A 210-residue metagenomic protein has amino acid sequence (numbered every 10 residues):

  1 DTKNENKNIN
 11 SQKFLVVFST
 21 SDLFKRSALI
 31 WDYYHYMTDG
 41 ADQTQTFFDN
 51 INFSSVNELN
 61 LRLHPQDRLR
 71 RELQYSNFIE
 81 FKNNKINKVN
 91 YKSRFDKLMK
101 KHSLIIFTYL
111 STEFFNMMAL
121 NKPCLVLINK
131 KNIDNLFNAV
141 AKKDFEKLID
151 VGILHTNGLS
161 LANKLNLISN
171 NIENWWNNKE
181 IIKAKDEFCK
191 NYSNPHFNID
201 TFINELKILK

Functional and structural regions predicted by a protein language model:
D1-N77: Conserved catalytic-core segment of nucleotide-activated headgroup transferases in glycan assembly
T2-N4, Q45-F47, N90-R94, T112 (+1 more regions): A generic local structural motif
I9-S11, N57-L120, K130: Donor nucleotide-activated moiety binding/catalytic core segment of transferases that use nucleotide-activated donors
Y36-T46, I153, S160, N194 (+1 more regions): Soluble or luminal CAZymes and related metallo-dependent hydrolases
T46, S160-L167, T201-E205: Alpha-helical elements of Rossmann-like donor-binding domains used by nucleotide-donor carbohydrate transfer enzymes
F47-D49, K101, W176: Exposed, low-structure sequence patches enriched in small/polar residues
I79-K85, Y109-Y192: Catalytic binding pocket for nucleotide-activated donors in carbohydrate/polymer assembly enzymes
N191-K210: C-terminal alpha-helical cap of glycosyltransferases
